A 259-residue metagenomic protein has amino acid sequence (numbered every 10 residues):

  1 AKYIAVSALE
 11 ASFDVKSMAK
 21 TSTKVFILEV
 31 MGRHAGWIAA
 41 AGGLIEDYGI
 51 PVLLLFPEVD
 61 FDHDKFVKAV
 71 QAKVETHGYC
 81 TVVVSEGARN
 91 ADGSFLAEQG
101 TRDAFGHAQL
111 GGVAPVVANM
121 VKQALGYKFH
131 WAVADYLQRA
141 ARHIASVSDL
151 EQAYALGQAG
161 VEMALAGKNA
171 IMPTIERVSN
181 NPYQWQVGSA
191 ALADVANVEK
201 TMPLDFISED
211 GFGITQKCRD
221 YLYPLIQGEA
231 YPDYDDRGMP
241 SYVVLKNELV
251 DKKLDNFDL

Functional and structural regions predicted by a protein language model:
A1-H130: Accessory alpha-helical/coil subdomains and C-terminal extensions that flank or cap enzyme catalytic cores
E98-L259: C-terminal non-catalytic interaction/assembly regions of soluble proteins
